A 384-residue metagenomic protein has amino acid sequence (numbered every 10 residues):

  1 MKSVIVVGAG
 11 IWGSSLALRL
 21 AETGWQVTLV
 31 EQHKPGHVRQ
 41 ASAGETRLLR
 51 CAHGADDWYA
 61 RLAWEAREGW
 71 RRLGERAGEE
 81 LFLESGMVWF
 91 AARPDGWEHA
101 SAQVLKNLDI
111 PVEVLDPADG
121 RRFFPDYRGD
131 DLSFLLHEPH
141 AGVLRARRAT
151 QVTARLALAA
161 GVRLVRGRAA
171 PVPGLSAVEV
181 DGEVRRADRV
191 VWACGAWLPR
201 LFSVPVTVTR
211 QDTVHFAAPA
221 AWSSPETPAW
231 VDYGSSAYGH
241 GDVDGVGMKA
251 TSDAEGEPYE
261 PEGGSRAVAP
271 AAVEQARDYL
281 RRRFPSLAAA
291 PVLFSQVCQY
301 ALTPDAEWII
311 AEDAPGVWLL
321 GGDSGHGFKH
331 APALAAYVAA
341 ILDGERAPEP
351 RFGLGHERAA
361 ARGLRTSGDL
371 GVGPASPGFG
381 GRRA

Functional and structural regions predicted by a protein language model:
K2-L29: N-terminal Rossmann-like FAD-binding beta1-loop-alpha1 element of flavoenzymes
I5-V7, R185-W197, A335: Short hydrophobic core segments
L18-E22, E80-F82, C194-P315, P374-R383: Active-site substrate-recognition segment that forms the wall of the catalytic cavity or substrate channel
E22-S42: Glycine-rich FAD pyrophosphate-binding loop
T46-F123, S236: Dinucleotide-binding Rossmann-like beta1-alpha1 core, especially the glycine-rich loop that anchors the ADP
R72, A92-A160, V165-R166, P171-P173 (+1 more regions): Flavin (FAD/FMN) cofactor-binding and adjacent substrate-gating region of FAD-dependent oxidoreductase domains
P171-R185: Conserved beta-strand-loop-beta-strand element in the redox core of flavoprotein oxidoreductases
P285-A384: C-terminal catalytic lobe of FAD-dependent flavoproteins
